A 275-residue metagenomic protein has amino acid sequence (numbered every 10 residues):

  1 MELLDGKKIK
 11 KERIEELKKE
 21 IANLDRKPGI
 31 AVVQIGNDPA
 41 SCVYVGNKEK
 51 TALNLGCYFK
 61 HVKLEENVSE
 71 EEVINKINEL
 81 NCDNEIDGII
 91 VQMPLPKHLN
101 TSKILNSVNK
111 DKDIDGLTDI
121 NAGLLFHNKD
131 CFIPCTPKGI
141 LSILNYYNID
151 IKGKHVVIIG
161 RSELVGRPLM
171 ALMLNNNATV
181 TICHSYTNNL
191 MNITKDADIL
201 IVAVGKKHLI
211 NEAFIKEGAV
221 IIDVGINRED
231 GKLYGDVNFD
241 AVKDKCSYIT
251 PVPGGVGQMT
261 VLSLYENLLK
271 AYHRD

Functional and structural regions predicted by a protein language model:
M1-R26: Positively charged, low-complexity intrinsically disordered leader regions
K27-N37: Short beta-strand segments enriched in small/hydrophobic residues
N37-E49, C131-V220, E229-K243: Glycine-rich phosphate/diphosphate-binding loop of Rossmann-like nucleotide-binding domains
A52-N67, V180-I182: Short beta-strand elements in bilobed, periplasmic/extracellular small-molecule ligand-binding domains
E72-N84: Short, well-structured alpha-helical segments in soluble
V91-I151: Anion-binding alpha/beta catalytic cores of soluble intermediary-metabolism enzymes, centered on
M93, V204, V224-G225: Glycine-rich, N-terminal phosphate-binding loop of Rossmann-like dinucleotide-binding domains
T101-T118, A122, G225-D275: Rossmann-fold NAD(P)-binding glycine/threonine-rich loop
